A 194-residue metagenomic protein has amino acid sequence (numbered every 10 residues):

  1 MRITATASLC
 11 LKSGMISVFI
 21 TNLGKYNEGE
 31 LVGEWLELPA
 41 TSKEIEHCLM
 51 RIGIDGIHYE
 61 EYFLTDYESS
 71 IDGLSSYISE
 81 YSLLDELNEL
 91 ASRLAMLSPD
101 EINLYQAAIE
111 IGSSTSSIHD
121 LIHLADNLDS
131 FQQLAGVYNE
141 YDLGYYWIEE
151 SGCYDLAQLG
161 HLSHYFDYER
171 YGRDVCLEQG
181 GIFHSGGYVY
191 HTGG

Functional and structural regions predicted by a protein language model:
R2-H58: N-terminal ordered "arm"
T4, K12-M15, Y141-G194: Acidic, proline/glycine-rich low-complexity IDRs
T21, N27-G33, I52, Y62 (+4 more regions): Short, glycine-biased loop/turn motifs at secondary-structure junctions and in low-complexity Ser/Thr/Pro-rich termini
T21-N27, Y67-S69, E110-I111, S185-G194: Short, flexible beta-strand-to-coil junctions
E28, I57-E60, A95, P99-I102 (+4 more regions): Residue-level signal for secondary-structure boundary elements
P39-S42, Y138, Y165: Conserved aromatic
K43-S116: Structured domain cores in non-transmembrane regions
P99, Y105-G152, T192-G193: Extracytoplasmic/secretory-pathway segments with low complexity and glycosylation-like composition
